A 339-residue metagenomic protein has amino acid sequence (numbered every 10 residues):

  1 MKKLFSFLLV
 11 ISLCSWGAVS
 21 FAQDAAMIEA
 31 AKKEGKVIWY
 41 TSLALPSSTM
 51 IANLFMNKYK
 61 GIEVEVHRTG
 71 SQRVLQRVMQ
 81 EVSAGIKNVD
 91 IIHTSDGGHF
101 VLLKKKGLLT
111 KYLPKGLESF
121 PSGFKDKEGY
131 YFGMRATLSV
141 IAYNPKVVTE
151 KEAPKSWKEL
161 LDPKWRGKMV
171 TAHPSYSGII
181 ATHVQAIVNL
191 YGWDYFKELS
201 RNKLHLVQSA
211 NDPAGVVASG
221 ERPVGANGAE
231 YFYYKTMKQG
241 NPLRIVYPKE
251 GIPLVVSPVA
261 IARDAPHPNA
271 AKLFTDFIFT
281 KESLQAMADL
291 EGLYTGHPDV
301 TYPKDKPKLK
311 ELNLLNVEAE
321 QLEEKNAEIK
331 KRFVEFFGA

Functional and structural regions predicted by a protein language model:
S6-W16: Bacterial N-terminal signal peptides
A22-I38, M56-K58, D162-G167: Immediate post-signal peptide segment of exported/extracytoplasmic ligand-binding proteins
Y40-N53, V64-V82, K87-E221: Extracytoplasmic ligand-binding site segments that recognize negatively charged/polar headgroups
G98-L102, P223-P242: A ligand-binding cleft/hinge motif common to bilobed small-molecule-binding domains
S122, T137, K197-S200, L206-V207 (+3 more regions): Periplasmic-binding protein-like
V140-V147, Q185, V255-H267, A286-M287: A bilobed periplasmic-binding-protein/Venus flytrap-type ligand-binding module shared by bacterial periplasmic
W165-S175, F277-Y302: Periplasmic-binding protein-like
T301-A339: Extracellular/periplasmic bilobal clamshell ligand-binding domains
